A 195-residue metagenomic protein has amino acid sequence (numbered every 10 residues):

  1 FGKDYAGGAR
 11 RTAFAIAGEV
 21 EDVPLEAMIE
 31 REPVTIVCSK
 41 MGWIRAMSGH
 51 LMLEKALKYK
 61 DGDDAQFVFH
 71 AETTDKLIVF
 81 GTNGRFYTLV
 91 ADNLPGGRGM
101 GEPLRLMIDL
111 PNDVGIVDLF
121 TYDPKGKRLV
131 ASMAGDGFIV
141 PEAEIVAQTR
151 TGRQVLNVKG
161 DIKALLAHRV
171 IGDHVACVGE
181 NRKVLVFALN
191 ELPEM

Functional and structural regions predicted by a protein language model:
F1-M195: Short, structured "edge-of-domain" segments at secondary-structure transitions
